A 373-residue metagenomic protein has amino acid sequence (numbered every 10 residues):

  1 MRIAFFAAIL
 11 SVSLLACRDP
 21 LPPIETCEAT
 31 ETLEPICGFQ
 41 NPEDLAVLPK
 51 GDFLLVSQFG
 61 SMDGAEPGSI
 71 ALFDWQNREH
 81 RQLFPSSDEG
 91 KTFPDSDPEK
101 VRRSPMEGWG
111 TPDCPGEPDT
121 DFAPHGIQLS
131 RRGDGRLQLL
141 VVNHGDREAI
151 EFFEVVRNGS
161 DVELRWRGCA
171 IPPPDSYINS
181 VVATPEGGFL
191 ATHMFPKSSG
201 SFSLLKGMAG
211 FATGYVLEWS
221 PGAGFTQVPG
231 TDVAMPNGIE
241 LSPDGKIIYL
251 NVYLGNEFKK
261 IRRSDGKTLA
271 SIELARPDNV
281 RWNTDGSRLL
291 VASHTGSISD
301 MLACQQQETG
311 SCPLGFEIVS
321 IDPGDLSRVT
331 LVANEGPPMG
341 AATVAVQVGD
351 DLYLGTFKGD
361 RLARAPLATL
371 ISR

Functional and structural regions predicted by a protein language model:
R18-P42, P105-D113, L164, L326-N334: A short helix->beta-strand "capping" segment at the edge of beta-propeller domains
P20-E25, P35, L54-S96, G159: Beta-propeller domains
F39-P49, E66-P67, E89-R131, W166 (+5 more regions): Beta-rich, blade/repeat-based domains predominating in secreted/periplasmic proteins but also intracellular
V56-G68, V141-V142, A191-F211, V291-P313 (+1 more regions): Short, conserved, GDST-rich strand-edge loop motifs in beta-rich repeat architectures
D74-R78, V155-G159, W219-A223, R262-G266 (+2 more regions): Short loop/turn segments that connect beta-strands within beta-propeller blades
L274-L331: Loop/turn-rich, solvent-exposed surfaces of beta-rich toroidal or solenoidal domains
A341-R373: Blade-level signature of beta-propeller repeat domains, shared across WD40, Kelch, NHL, RCC1 and BNR/Asp-box propellers
